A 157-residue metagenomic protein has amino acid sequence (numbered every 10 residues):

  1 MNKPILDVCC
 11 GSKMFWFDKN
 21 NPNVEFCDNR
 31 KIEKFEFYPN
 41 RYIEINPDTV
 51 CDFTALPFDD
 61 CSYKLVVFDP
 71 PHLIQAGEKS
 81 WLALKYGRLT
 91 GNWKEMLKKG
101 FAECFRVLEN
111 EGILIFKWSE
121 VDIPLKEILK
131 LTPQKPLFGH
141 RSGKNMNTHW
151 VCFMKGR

Functional and structural regions predicted by a protein language model:
M1-R157: Class I S-adenosyl-L-methionine-dependent methyltransferase catalytic core
